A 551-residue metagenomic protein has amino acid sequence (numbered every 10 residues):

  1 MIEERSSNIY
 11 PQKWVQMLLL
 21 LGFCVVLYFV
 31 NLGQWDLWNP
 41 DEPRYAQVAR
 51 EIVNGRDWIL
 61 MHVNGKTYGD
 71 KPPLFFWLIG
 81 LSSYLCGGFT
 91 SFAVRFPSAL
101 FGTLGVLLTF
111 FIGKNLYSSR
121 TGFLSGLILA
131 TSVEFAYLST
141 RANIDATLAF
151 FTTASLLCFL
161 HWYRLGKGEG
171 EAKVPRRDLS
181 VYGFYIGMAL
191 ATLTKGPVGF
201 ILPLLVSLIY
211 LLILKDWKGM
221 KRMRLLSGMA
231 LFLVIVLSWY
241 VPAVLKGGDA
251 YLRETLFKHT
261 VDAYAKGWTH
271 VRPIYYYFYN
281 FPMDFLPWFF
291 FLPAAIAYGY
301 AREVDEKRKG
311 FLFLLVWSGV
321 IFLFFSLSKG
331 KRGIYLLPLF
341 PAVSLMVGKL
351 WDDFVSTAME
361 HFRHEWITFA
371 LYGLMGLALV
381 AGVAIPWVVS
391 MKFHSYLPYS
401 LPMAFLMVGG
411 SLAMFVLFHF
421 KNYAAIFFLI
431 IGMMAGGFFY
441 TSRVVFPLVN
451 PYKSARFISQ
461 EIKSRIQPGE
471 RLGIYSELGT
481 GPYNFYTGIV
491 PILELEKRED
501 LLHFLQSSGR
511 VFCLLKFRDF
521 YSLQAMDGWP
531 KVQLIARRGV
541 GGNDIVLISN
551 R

Functional and structural regions predicted by a protein language model:
M1-H364, N484, R537-R538, N543-D544: Membrane-integral, polyisoprenol-dependent glycosyltransferases of the GT-C/oligosaccharyltransferase superfamily
I2-E3, W14, Y182, I186 (+1 more regions): Membrane-embedded architecture of ER/inner-membrane glycosylation machinery
